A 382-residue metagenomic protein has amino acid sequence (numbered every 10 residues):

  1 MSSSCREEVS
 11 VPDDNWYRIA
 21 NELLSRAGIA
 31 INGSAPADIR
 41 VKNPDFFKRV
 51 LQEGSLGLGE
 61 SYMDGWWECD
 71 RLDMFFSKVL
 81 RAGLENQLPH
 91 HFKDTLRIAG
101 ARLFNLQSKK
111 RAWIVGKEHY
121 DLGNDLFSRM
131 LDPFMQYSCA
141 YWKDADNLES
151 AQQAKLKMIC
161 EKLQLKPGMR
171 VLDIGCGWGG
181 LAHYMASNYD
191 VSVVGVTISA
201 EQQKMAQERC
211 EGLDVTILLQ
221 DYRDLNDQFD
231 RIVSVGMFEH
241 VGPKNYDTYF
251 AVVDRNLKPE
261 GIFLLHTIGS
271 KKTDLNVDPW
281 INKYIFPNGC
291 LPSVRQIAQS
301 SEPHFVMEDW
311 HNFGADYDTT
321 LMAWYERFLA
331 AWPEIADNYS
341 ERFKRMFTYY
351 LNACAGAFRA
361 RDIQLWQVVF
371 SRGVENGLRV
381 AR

Functional and structural regions predicted by a protein language model:
M1-Q153, M158: Feature captures hydrophobic
G168-G175: Conserved class I S-adenosyl-L-methionine
W178-Y189: Conserved SAM-binding loop of SAM-dependent methyltransferases across substrates and taxa, primarily the Class I
G212-Y222: Conserved SAM-binding strand-loop segment of SAM-dependent methyltransferases
R223-I232: A short acidic, Gly/Pro-enriched loop at the edge of an enzyme's catalytic core that lines a small-molecule cofactor
D247-P259: A short glycine-rich, Lys/Arg-flanked "PGG" loop and its adjoining helix->strand segment in the class I
E260-I268: Conserved beta-strand signature within the Rossmann-like core of class I S-adenosyl-L-methionine
I268-L378, R382: Substrate-binding/catalytic lobe of Class I Rossmann-like enzymes that use SAM or dcSAM, i.e., the mid-to-C-terminal
